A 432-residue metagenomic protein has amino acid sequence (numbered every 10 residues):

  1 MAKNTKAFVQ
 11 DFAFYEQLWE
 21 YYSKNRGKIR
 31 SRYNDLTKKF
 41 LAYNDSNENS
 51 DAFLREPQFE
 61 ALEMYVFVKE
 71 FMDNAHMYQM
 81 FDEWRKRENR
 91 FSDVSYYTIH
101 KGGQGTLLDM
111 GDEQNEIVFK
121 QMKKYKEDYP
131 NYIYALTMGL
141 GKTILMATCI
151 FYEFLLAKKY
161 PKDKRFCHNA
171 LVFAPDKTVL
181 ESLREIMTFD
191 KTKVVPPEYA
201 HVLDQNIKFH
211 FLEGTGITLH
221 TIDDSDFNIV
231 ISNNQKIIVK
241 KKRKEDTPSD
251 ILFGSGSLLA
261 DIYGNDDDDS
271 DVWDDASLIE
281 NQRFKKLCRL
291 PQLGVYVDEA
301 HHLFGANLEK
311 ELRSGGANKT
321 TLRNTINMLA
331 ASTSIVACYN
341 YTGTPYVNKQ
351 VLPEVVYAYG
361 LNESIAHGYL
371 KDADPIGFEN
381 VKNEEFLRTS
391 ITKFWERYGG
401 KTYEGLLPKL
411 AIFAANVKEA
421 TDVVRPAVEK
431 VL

Functional and structural regions predicted by a protein language model:
M1-L432: RecA-like P-loop NTPase motor core of helicase/translocase proteins
